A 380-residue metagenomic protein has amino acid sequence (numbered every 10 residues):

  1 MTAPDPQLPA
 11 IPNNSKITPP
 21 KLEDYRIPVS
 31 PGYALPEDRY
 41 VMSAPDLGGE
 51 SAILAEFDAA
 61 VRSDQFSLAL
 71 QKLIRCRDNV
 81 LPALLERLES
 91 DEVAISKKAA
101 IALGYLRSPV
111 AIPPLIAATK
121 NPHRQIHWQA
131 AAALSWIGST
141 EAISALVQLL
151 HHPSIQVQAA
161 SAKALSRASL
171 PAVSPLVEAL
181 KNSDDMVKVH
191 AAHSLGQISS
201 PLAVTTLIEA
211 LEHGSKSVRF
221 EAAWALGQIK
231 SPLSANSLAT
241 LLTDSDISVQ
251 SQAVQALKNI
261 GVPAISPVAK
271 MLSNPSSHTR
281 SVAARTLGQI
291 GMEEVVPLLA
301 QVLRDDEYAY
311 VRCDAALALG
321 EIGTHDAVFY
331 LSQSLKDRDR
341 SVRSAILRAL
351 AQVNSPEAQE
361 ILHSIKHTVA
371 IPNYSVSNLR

Functional and structural regions predicted by a protein language model:
A3-Q71, P82: N-terminal "cap/leader" segments of large eukaryotic alpha-helical scaffolds
D46-D58, C76-E89, S108-K120, S139-H151 (+7 more regions): Amphipathic alpha-helical scaffolding segments comprising HEAT/armadillo-like alpha-solenoid repeats
V61-R62, D91-V93, P122-H123, P153-S154 (+7 more regions): Short inter-helical turns and helix N-cap capping residues of alpha-solenoid HEAT/ARM repeat scaffolds
L68-K72, A99, A130, S161 (+7 more regions): Conserved hydrophobic register position within alpha-solenoid helical repeats
K72-R75, A102, A133, A164 (+8 more regions): Core register positions within helices of long alpha-helical scaffolds
S154-K258: Solenoidal tandem-repeat scaffolds enriched in leucines and small polar residues
D339-R380: Leucine-rich solenoid repeat scaffolds
